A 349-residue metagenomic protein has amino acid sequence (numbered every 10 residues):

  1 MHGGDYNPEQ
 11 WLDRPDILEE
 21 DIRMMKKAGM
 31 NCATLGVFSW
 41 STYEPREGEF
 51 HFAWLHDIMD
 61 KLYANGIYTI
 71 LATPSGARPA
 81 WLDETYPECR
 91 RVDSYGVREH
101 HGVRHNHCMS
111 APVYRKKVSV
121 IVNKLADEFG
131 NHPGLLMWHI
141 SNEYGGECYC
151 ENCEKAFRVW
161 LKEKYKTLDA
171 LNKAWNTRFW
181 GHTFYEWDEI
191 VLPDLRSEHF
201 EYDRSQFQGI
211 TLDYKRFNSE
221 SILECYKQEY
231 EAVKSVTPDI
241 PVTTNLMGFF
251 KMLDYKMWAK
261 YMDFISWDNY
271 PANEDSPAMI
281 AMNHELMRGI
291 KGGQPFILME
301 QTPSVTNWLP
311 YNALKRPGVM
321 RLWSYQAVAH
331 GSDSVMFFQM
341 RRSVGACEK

Functional and structural regions predicted by a protein language model:
M1-H2, G29-N31, Y63-T69, N131-L136 (+4 more regions): Short, well-ordered coil/turn segments that N-cap beta-strands
M1-R14: Boundary/entry segment of secreted carbohydrate-active catalytic domains
G4, M25, A33, L62 (+8 more regions): Conserved, mostly hydrophobic/aromatic
L18-E99, V122-A126, Q228-V236: Aromatic-lined substrate-binding rim segments of carbohydrate-active enzymes
L82, V92-S94, K155, M340-K349: Aromatic-rich peripheral "rim/lid" segments of glycoside hydrolase catalytic domains that contact and position glycan
G96-F264, D268-M282: Polysaccharide-binding and catalytic clefts of secreted carbohydrate-active enzymes
H100, T243-K349: Hydrophobic targeting/anchoring helices
